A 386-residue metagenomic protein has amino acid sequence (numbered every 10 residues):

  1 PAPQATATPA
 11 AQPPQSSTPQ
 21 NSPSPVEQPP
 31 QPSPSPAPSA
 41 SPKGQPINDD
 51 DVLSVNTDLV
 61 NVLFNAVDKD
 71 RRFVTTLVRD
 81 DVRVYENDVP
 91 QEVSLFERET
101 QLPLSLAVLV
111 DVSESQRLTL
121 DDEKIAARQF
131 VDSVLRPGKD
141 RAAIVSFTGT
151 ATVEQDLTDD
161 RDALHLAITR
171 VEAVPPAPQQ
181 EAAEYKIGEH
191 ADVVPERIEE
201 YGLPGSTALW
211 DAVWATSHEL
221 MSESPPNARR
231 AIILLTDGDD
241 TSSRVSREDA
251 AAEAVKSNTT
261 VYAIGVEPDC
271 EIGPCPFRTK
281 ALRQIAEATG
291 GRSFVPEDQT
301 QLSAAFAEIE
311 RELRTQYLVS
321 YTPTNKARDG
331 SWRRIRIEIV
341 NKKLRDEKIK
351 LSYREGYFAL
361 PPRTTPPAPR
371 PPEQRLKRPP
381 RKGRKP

Functional and structural regions predicted by a protein language model:
P1-P386: Scaffold/interface architecture of coatomer-like assemblies
